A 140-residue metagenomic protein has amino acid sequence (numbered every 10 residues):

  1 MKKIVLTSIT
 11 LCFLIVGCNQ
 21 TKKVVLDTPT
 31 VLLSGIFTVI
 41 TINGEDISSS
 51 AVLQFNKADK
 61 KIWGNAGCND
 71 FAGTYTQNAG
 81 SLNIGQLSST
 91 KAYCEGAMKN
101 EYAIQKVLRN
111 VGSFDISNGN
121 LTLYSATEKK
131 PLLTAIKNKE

Functional and structural regions predicted by a protein language model:
M1-P29: Bacterial Sec-dependent N-terminal signal peptides
C18-E140: Lipid interaction determinants
